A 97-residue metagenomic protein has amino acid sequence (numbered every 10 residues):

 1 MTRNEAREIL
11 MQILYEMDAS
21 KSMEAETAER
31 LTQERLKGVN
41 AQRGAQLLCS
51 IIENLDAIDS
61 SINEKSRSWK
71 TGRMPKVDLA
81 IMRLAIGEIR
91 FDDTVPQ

Functional and structural regions predicted by a protein language model:
M1-Q97: N-terminal interaction/assembly modules
